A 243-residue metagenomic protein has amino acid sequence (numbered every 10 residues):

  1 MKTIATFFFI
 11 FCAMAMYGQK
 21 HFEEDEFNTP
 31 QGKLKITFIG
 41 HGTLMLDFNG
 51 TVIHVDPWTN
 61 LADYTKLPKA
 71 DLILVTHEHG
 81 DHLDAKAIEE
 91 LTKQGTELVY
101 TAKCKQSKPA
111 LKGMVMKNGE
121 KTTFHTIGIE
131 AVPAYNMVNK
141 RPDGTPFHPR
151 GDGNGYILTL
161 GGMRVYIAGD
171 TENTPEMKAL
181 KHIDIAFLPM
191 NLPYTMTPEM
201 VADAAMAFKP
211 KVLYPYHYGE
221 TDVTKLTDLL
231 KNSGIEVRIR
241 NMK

Functional and structural regions predicted by a protein language model:
M1-K20: Bacterial Sec-dependent N-terminal signal peptides
Q19-P68, G113-K181, R240-K243: Core dinuclear metal-dependent hydrolase active-site scaffold
F38, H54-D56, L74, L98-T101 (+3 more regions): Structural recognition of the beta-strand scaffold that forms the well-ordered cores of secreted hydrolase catalytic
T59-K103, K181-F187: Active-site metal-binding motif and surrounding structural segment of the metallo-beta-lactamase
L61-D63, H79-L83, C104-K108, E120-T123 (+4 more regions): Active-site environment of divalent metal-dependent phosphoester hydrolases
K86-L91, E176-A179, M200-A204, K225-L226: A short acidic, amphipathic alpha-helical/loop segment
L111-G128, R150, A202, M206-K243: Binuclear metal-ion centers of metallo-dependent hydrolases, dominated by the metallo-beta-lactamase
I183-L188, L192-P215: Proline-aspartate-enriched helix->loop->beta-strand connector
